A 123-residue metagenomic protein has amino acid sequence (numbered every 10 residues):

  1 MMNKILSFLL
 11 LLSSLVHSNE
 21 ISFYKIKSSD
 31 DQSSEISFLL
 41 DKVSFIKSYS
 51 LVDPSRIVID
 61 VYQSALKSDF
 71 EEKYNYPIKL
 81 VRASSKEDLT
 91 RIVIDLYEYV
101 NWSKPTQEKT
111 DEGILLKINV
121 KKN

Functional and structural regions predicted by a protein language model:
M2-L9, S14-N123: Short linear recognition/processing motifs and adjacent strand/loop elements at protein termini and domain edges
